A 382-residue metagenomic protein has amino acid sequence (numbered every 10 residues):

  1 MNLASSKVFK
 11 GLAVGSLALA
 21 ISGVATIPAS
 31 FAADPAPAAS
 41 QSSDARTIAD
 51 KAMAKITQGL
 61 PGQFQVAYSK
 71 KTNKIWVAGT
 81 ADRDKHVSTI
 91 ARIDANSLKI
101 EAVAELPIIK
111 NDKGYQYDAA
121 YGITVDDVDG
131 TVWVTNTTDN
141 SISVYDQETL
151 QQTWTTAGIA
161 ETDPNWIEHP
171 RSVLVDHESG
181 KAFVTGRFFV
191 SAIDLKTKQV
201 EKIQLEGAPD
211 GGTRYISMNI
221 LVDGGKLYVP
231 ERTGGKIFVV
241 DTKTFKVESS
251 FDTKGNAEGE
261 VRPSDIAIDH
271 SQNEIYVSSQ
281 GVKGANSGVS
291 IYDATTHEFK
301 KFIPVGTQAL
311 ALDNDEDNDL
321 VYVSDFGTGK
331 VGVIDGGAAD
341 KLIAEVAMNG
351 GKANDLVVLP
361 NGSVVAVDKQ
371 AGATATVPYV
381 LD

Functional and structural regions predicted by a protein language model:
M1-A33: Gram-negative bacterial Sec-dependent N-terminal signal peptides
T26-D382: Predominantly soluble domains enriched in secretory-pathway, periplasmic, or organellar proteins
